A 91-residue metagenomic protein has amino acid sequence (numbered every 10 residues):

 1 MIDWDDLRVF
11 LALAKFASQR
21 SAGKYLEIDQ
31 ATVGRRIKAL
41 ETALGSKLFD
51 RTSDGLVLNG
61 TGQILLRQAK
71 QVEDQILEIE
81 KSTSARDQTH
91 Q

Functional and structural regions predicted by a protein language model:
W4, Q30-A31: The DNA-contacting recognition helix of HTH DNA-binding domains and analogous helical DNA-recognition elements
D6-L13, L65: Short alpha-helical "packing" element that flanks the helix-turn-helix/winged-helix DNA-binding module
A12-E27: Short helix-boundary/capping micro-motifs
S18-Q19, I37, R51: Helix-turn-helix DNA-binding elements, focusing on the entry/boundary residues of the two helices that contact DNA
K24-Y25, T42, Q63: Alpha-helical residues within the helix-turn-helix
D29, R36-A39: Residues within the DNA-recognition helix of helix-turn-helix
E41-L58: A short LG(V/I)-centered, amphipathic sequence patch enriched for acidic residue(s) preceding the LG motif
S84-Q91: Interdomain hinge and pocket-entrance segments immediately C-terminal to HTH DNA-binding domains
